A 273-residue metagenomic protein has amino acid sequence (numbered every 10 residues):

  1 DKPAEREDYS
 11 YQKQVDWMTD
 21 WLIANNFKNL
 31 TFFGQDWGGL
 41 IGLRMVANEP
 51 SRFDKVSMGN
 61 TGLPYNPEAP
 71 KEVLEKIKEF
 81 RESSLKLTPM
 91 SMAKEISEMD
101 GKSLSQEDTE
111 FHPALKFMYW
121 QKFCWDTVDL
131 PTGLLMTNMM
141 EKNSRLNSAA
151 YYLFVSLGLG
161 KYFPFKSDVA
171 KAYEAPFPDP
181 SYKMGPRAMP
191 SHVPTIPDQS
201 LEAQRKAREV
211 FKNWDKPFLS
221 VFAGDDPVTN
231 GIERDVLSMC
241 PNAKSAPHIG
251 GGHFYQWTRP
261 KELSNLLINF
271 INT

Functional and structural regions predicted by a protein language model:
D1-F33, W37-A243: Flexible "cap/lid" subdomain of the alpha/beta-hydrolase fold that forms the substrate-access gate
M239-H253: Catalytic histidine neighborhood in serine/cysteine hydrolases with alpha/beta-hydrolase-type architecture
G251-S264: Catalytic histidine-centered segment of alpha/beta-hydrolase-like enzymes
L266-T273: C-terminal alpha-helix
